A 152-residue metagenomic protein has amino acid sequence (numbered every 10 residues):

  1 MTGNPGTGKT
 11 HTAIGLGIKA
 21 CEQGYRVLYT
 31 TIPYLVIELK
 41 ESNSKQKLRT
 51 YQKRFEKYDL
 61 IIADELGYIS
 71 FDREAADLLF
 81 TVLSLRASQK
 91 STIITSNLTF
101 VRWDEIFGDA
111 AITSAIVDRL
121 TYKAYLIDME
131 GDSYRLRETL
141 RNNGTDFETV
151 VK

Functional and structural regions predicted by a protein language model:
P5: The conserved Walker
K9: Conserved lysine of the Walker
T12, L16: Hydrophobic positions on the alpha1 helix immediately C-terminal to the Walker A/P-loop
G17-T30, K40: Post-Walker A helix-loop "phosphate-sensing" segment adjacent to the P-loop in P-loop NTPases
Y25, T50-D59: Short basic/glycine-enriched coil/helix segment immediately N-terminal to the Walker B
T30, Y34-R54, L66-K152: Replace "adjacent to P-loop NTPase cores in ATP/GTP-dependent enzymes" with "adjacent to NTP-binding cores
